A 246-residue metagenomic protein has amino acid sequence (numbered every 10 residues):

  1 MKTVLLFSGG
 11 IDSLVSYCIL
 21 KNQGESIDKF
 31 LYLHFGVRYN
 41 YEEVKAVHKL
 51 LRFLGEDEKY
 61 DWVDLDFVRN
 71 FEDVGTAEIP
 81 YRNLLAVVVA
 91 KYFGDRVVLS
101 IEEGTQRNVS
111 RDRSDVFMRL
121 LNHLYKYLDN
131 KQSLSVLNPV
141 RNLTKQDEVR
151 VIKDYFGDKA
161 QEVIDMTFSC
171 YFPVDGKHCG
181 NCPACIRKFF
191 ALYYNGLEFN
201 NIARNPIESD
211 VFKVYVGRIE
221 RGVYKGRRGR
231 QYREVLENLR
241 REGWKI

Functional and structural regions predicted by a protein language model:
M1-I246: Nucleotide-activated chemistry modules centered on ATP-dependent adenylation/adenylyltransferase
